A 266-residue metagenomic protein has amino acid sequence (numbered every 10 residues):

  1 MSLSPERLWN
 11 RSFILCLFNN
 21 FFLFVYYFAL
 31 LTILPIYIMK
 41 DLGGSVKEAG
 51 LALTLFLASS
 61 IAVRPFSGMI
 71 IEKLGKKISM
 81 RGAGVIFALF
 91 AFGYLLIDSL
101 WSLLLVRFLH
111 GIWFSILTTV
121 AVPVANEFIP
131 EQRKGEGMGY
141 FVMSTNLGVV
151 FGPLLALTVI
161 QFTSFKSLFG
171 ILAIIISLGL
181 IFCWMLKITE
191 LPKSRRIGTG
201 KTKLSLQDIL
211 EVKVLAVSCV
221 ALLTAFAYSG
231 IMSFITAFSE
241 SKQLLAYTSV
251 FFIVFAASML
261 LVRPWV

Functional and structural regions predicted by a protein language model:
M1-W9, I188-V217: Juxtamembrane intracellular "pre-TM" segments in multi-pass secondary transporters
R11-L42, K47-G50, S229-F238: Helix-loop boundary and gating motifs at the non-cytosolic
G43, G75, L96-W101: Helix-breaking motifs and short loop linkers at transmembrane-helix boundaries and internal kinks in secondary membrane
L57-P65, V149-V150, A256-L260, P264: Residue-level signature of mid-helix packing/kink "hotspots" within the transmembrane helices of 12-pass Major
I78-F92: Structural signature of the two symmetry-related core transmembrane helices
W101-L109: Paired small-residue
F108-S144: Cytoplasmic helix-loop-helix junction between adjacent transmembrane helices in 12-TM secondary transporters
A173-R195: C-terminal membrane-cytosol helix-exit motif in multi-pass small-molecule transporters
